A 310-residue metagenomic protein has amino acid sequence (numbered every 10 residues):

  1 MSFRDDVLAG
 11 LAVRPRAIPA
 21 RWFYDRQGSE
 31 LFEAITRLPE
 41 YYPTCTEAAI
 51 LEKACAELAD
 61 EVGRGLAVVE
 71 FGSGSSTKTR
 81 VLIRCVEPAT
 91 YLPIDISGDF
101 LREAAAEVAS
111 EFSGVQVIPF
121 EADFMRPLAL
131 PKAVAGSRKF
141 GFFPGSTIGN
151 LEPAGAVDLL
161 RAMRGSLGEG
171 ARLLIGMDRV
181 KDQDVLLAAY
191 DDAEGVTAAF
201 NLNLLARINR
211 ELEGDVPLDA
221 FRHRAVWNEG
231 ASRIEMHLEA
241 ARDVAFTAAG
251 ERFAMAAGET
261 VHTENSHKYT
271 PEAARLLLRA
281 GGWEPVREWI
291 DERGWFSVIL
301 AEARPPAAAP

Functional and structural regions predicted by a protein language model:
P15-V62: Class I SAM-dependent methyltransferase Rossmann-like catalytic core, especially the SAM/SAH-binding loop
G65-G74: Conserved class I S-adenosyl-L-methionine
S75-E87: Conserved SAM-binding loop of SAM-dependent methyltransferases across substrates and taxa, primarily the Class I
T90-D95: Conserved SAM-binding motif I beta-strand of class I
S97-D99: Conserved SAM/SAH-binding beta-strand->alpha-helix loop
N150-A162: A short, conserved alpha-helix within the catalytic core of class I
G165-V180: Conserved beta-strand signature within the Rossmann-like core of class I S-adenosyl-L-methionine
V185-H267, P271, R275-W283: Substrate-binding/catalytic lobe of Class I Rossmann-like enzymes that use SAM or dcSAM, i.e., the mid-to-C-terminal
